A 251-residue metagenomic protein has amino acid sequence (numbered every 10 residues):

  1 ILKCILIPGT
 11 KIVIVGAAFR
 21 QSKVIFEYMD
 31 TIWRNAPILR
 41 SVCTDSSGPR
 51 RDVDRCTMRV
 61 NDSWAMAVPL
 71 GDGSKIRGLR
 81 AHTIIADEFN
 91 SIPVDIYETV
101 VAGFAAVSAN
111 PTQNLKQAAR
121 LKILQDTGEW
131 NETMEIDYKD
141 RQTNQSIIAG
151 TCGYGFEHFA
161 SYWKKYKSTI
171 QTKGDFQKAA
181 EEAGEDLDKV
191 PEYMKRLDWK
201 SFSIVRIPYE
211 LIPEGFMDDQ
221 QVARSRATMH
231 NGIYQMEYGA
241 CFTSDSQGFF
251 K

Functional and structural regions predicted by a protein language model:
I1-I7: Walker A/P-loop NTP-binding motif
G9-T31: Conserved Walker A/P-loop ATP-binding site and its immediately adjacent core in helicase/helicase-like ATPase domains
K11-V13, T83, Q145: Residue-level preference for the first positions of well-ordered beta-strands
A18, P69-G71, A149-Y154: A short beta-strand-to-loop transition that corresponds to the Sensor-1 phosphate-sensing loop of AAA+ P-loop ATPases
E27-H82: Inter-Walker segment of RecA-like/P-loop motor cores
I85-E88: Walker B catalytic acidic pair
S91: Residues immediately C-terminal
D95-K251: Non-catalytic, compositionally simple segments
